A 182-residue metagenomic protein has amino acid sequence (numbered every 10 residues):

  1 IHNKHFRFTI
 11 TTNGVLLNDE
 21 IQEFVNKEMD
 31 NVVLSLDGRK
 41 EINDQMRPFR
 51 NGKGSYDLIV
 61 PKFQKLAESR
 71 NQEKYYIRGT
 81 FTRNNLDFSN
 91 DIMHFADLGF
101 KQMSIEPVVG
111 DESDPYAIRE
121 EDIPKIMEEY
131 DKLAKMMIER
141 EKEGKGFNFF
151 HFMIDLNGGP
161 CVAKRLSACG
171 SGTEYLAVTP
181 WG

Functional and structural regions predicted by a protein language model:
I1-I42, F49-P61, G79-N90: Canonical radical SAM enzyme core domain
E41-D57, Q64, E68-W181: Radical SAM enzyme [4Fe-4S]-AdoMet core and its adjacent flexible, acidic and glycine-rich loops/tails across
